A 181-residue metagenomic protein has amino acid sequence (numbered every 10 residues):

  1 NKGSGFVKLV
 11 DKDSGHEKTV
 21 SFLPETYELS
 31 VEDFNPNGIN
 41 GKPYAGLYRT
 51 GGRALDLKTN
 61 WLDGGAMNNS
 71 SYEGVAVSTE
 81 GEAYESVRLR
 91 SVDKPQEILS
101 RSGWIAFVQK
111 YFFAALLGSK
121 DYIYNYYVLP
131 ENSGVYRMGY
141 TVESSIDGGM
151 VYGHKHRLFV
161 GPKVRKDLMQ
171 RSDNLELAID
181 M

Functional and structural regions predicted by a protein language model:
N1-D180: Soluble non-transmembrane domains of integral membrane proteins
